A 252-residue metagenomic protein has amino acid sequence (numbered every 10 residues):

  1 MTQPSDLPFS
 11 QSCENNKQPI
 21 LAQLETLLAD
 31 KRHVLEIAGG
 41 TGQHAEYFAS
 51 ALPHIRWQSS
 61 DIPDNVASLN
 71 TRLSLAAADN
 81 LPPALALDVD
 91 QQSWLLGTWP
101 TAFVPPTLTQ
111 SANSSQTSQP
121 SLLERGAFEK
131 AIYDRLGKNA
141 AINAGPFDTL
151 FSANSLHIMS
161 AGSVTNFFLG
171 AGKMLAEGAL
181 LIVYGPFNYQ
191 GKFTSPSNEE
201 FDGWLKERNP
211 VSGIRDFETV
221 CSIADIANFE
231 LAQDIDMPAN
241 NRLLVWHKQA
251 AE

Functional and structural regions predicted by a protein language model:
M1-K31: Class I SAM-dependent methyltransferase Rossmann-like catalytic core, especially the SAM/SAH-binding loop
K31-G40: Conserved class I S-adenosyl-L-methionine
L35, E46-W99, E129: Class I SAM-dependent methyltransferase SAM/SAH-binding core
F147-T165: A short SAM/SAH-binding and catalytic strip from SAM-dependent methyltransferases
T165-E177: A short glycine-rich, Lys/Arg-flanked "PGG" loop and its adjoining helix->strand segment in the class I
G178-Q190: Conserved beta-strand signature within the Rossmann-like core of class I S-adenosyl-L-methionine
T194-E218: Conserved Class I S-adenosyl-L-methionine
F229-E252: Core SAM-dependent methyltransferase catalytic element
